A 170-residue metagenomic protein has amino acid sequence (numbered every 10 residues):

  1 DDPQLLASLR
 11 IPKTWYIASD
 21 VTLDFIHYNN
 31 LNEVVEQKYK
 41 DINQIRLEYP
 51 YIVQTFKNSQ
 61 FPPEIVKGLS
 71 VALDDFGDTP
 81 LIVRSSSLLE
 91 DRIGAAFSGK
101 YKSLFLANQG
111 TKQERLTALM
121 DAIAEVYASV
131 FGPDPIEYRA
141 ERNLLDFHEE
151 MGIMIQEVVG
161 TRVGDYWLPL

Functional and structural regions predicted by a protein language model:
D1-P12: N-terminal amphipathic, basic-rich helices that act as targeting or association modules
P12-L170: Extended, highly charged
